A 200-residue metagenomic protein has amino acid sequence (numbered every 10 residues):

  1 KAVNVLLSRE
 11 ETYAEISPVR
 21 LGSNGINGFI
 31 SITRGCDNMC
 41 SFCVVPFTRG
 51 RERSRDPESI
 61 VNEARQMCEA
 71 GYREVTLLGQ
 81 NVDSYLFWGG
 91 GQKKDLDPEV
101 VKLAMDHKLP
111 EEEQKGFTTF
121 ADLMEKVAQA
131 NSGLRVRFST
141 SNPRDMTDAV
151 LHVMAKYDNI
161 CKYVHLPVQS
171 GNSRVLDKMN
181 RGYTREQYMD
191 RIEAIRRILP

Functional and structural regions predicted by a protein language model:
K1-Y85, Q92, E186-E193, R197: Proteins enriched for Cys/Gly/acidic motifs involved in redox and nucleic-acid/cofactor modification
E69-P200: Conserved SAM/AdoMet-binding glycine-rich loop
